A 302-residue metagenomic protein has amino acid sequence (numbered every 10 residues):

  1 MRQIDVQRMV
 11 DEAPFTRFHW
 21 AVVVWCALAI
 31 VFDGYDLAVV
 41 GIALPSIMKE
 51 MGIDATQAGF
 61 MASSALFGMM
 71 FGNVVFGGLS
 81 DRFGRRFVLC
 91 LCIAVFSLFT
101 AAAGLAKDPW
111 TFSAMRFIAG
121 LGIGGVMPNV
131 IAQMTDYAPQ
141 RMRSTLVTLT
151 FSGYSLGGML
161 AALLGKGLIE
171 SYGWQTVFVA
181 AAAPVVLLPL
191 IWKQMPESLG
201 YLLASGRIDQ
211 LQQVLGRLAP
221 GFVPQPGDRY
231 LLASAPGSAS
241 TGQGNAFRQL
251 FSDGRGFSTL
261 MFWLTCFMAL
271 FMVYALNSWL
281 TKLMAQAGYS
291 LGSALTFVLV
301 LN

Functional and structural regions predicted by a protein language model:
M1-N302: Transmembrane-helix signature of 12-pass secondary carriers
